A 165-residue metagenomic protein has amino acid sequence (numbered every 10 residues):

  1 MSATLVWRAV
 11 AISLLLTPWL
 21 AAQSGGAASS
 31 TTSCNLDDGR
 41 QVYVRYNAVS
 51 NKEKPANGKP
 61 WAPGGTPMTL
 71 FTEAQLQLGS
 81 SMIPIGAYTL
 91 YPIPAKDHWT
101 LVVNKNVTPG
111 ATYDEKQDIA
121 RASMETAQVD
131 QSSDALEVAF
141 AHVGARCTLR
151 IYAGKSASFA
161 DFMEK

Functional and structural regions predicted by a protein language model:
M1-V6: N-terminal secretory signal peptides that target proteins for export/translocation
R8-W19: Bacterial N-terminal signal peptides
Q23-S30: Cleaved targeting-peptide boundary
D37-I85, Y91-K165: Extended, well-structured beta-strand/loop surface patches that form recognition or cofactor-anchoring regions within
